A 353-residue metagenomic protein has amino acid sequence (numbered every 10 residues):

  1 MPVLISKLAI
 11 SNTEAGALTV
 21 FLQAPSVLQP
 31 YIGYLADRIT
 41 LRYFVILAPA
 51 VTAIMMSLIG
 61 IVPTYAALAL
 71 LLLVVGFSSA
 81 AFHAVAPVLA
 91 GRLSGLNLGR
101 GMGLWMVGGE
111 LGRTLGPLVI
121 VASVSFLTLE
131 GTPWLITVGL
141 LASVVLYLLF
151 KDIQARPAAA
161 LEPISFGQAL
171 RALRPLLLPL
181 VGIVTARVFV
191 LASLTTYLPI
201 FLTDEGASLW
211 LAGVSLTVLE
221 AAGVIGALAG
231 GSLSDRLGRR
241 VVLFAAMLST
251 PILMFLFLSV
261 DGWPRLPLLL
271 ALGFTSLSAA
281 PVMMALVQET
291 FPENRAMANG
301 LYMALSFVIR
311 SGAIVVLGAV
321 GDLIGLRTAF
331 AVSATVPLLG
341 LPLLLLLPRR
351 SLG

Functional and structural regions predicted by a protein language model:
A9, T40, I61-A66, G95 (+2 more regions): Helix-breaking motifs and short loop linkers at transmembrane-helix boundaries and internal kinks in secondary membrane
T19-G33, T217-A229: Central cavity-lining transmembrane alpha-helices of secondary-active solute carriers, predominantly the Major
V27-Y65: Conserved MFS/SLC helix-loop-helix module at the cytosolic interface between two early adjacent transmembrane helices
L72-G108: Cytoplasmic helix-loop-helix junction between adjacent transmembrane helices in 12-TM secondary transporters
L96, W105-K151: Helix-loop-helix hairpin linking two adjacent transmembrane segments in secondary transporters
P175-A227: Extracytoplasmic gate region of multi-pass secondary transporters
S234-M283: C-terminal transmembrane helical hairpin of 12-TM major facilitator-type secondary transporters
P292-L323: A late C-terminal transmembrane helix in Major Facilitator Superfamily
